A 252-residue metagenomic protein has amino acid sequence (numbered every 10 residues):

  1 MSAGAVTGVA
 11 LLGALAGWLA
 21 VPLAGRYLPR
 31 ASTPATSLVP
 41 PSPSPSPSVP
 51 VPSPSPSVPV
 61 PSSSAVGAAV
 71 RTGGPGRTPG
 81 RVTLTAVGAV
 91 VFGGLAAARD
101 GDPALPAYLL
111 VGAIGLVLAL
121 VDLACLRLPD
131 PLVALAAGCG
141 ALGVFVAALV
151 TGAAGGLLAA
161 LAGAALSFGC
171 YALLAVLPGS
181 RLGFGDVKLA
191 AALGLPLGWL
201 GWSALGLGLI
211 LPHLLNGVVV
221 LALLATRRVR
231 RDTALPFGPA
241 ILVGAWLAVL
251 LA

Functional and structural regions predicted by a protein language model:
M1-A252: A membrane-topology feature that recognizes alpha-helical transmembrane segments and their immediate juxtamembrane
